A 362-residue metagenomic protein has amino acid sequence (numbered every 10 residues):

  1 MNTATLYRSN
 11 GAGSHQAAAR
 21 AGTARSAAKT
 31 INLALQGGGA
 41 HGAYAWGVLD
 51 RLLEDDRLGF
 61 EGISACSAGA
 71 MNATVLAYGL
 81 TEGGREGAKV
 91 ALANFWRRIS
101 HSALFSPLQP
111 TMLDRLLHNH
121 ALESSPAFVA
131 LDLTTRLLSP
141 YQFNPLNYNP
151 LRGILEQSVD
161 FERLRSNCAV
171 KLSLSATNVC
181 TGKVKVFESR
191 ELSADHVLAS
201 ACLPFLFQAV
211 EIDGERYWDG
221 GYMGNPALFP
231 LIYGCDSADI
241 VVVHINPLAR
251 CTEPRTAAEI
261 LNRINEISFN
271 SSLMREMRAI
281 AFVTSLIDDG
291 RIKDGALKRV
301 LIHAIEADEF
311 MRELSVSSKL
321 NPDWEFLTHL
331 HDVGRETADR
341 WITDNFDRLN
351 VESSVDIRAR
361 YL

Functional and structural regions predicted by a protein language model:
M1-S64, T74-L362: Patatin-like phospholipase
A65, G69: Gly/Ala-rich beta-loop-alpha elbow adjacent to hydrolase catalytic centers
